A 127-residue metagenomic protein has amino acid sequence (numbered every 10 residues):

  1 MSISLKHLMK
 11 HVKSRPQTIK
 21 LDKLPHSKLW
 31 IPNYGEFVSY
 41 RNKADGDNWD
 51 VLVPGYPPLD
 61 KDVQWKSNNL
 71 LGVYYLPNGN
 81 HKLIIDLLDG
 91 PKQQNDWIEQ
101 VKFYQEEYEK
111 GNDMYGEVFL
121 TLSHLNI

Functional and structural regions predicted by a protein language model:
M1-I127: Hydrophobic N-terminal alpha-helices or hydrophobic patches in metabolic proteins across all domains of life
